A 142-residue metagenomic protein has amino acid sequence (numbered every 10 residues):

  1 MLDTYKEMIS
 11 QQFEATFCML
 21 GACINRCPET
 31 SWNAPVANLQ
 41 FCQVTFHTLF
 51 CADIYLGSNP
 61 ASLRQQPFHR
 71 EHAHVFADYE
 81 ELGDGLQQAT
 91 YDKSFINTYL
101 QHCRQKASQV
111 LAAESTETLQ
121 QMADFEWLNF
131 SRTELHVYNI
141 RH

Functional and structural regions predicted by a protein language model:
M1-M8, C51-A113, E117-F125: Short, helix-capping/interhelical loops that line the mouth of catalytic, cofactor-, or ligand-binding pockets
S10-E14, C18-G21, E29-E80, M122-H142: Short, contiguous alpha-helical
C18, N25, Q105-S108: Hydrophobic transmembrane signal anchors and adjacent membrane-proximal interface regions, especially in viral
I24-P28, E114: Short secondary-structure junctions
